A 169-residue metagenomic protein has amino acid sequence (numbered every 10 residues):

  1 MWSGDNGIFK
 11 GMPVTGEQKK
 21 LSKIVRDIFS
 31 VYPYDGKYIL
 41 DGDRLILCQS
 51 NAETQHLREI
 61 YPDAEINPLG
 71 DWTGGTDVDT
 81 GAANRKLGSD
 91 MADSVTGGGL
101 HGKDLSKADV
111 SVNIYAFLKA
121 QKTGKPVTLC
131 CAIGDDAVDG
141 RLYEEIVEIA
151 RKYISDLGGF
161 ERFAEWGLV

Functional and structural regions predicted by a protein language model:
M1-G11, G74-G75, S94-G98, P126-D139: Short, surface-exposed loop/turn segments at secondary-structure boundaries that line and modulate
M1-T76: Glycine-rich, mobile lid/loop segments that gate access to catalytic sites or pores
F9, F29, F117, F160-F163: Phenylalanine-focused residue identity feature
M12, D104-Y115, R141-K152: Glycine-rich and small/hydrophobic secondary-structure elements
E17-R26, K103-G124: Alpha-helical support elements that line or immediately flank enzyme active sites and cofactor-binding pockets
G36, D43, P62, R85-L87 (+1 more regions): Structural beta-strand/beta-sheet cores of well-ordered domains, especially the beta-sheet scaffolds that support
Q49-F117: Glycine-rich anion/phosphate-binding loop at the beta-strand->alpha-helix junction
T123-V169: Internal helix-turn-beta structural module
